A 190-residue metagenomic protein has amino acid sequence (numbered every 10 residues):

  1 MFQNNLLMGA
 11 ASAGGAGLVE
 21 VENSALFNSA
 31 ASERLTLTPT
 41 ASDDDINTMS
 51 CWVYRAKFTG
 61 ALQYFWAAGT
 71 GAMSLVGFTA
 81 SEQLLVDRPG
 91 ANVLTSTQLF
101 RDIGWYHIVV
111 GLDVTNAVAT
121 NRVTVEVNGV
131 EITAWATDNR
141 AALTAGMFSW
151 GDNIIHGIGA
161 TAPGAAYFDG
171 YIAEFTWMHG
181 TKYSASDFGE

Functional and structural regions predicted by a protein language model:
M1-D45, S81-L85, P89-G90, D152-I158: Low-complexity, glycine/proline/serine-rich flexible segments
M1-N23, A30-A31, A117-A119, A136-R140 (+1 more regions): Extended recognition patches within non-cytosolic domains
A31-L85, N116-A119, T181-S186: Extracellular glycan-recognition modules
M49-K57, I108-V110, I158, I172-W177: Short hydrophobic/aromatic patches on beta-strands that form ligand-binding or substrate-lining surfaces
C51, I103-V114, V125: Short tryptophan-centered beta-strand motifs in secreted/extracellular beta-sheet-rich domains of glycan-recognition
L85-H107: Short, aromatic/His-centered strand-loop micro-motif at the edge of beta-sheets
N92-L94, M147-I172: Extracellular glycan-interaction patches encoded by glycine-rich segments
T120, V127-N153: Short, solvent-exposed beta-strand-to-loop segments that form ligand-recognition rims of beta-rich domains
